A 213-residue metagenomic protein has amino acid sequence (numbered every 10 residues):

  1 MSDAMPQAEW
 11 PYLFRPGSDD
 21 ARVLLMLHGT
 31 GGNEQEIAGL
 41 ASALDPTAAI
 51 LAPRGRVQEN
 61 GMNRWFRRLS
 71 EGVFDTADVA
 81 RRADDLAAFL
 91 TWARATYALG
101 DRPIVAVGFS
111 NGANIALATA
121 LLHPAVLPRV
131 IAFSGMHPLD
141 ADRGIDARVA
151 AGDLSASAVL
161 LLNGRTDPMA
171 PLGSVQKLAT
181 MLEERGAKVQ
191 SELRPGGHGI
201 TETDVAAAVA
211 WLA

Functional and structural regions predicted by a protein language model:
D3-R102: Serine-hydrolase catalytic machinery in alpha/beta-hydrolase-like enzymes
G39, A118-L122: Active-site signature of alpha/beta-hydrolase-fold catalytic machinery across serine- and Asp/Cys-nucleophile hydrolases
V107-G112, A116: Gly/Ala-rich beta-loop-alpha elbow adjacent to hydrolase catalytic centers
A125-P138: A conserved short beta-strand
H137-A158: Conserved serine/cysteine hydrolase catalytic core
L139, R165-P171, G199: Acidic catalytic loop of the alpha/beta-hydrolase fold
S155, L161-N163, D167: Short beta-strand/loop motif that positions the catalytic acidic residue of the alpha/beta-hydrolase fold
G173-A213: C-terminal catalytic histidine-bearing segment of alpha/beta-hydrolase fold enzymes
